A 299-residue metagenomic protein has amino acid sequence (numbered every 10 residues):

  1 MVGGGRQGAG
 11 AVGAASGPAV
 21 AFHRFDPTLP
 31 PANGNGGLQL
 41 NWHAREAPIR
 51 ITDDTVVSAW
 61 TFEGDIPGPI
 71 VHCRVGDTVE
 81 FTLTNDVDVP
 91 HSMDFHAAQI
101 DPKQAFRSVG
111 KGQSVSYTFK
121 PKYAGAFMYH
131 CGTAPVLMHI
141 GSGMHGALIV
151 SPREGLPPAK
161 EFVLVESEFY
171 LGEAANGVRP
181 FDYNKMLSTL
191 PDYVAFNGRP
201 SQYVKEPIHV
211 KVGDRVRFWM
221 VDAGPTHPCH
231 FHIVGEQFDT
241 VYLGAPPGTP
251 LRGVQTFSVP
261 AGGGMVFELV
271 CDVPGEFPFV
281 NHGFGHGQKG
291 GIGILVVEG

Functional and structural regions predicted by a protein language model:
M1-G299: Copper-binding active sites and cupredoxin-like electron-transfer domains, recognizing His/Cys-rich ligand loops
